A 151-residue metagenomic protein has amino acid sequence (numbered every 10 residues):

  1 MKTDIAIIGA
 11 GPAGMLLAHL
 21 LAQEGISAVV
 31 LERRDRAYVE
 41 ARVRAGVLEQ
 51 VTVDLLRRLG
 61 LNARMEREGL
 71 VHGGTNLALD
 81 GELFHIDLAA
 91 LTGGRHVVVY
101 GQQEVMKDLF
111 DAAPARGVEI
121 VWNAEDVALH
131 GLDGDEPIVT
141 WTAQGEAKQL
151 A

Functional and structural regions predicted by a protein language model:
T3, G145-A151: Core beta-strand elements of the Rossmann-like FAD/NAD(P) dinucleotide-binding domain in flavoenzyme oxidoreductases
T3-V30: N-terminal Rossmann-like FAD-binding beta1-loop-alpha1 element of flavoenzymes
A22-R44: Glycine-rich FAD pyrophosphate-binding loop
S27, N62, E119: Residue-level detector of anion-binding/catalytic polar loops
E40-R44, E49-R116, H130-D133: Active-site-adjacent segment of FAD-dependent monooxygenases/related oxidoreductases
W122-P137: A conserved short coil-to-beta-strand element within the FAD-binding core of flavoproteins
I138-A143: Short beta-strand segments that buttress and anchor functional surface loops
